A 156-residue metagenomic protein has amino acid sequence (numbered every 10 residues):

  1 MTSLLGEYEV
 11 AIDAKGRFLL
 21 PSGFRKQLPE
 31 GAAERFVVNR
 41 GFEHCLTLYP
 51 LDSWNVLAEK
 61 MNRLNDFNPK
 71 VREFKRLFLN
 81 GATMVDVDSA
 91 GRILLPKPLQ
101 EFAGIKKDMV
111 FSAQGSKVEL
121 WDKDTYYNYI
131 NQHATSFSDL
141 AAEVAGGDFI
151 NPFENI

Functional and structural regions predicted by a protein language model:
T2-L46, L51-D52: A positional/architectural concept
G16-L20, Y49, G91-L95, L99 (+1 more regions): Short, structured motif recognition centered on aromatic/hydrophobic residues
R25, W54, L99-Q100, Y126: A generic structural signal for short hydrophobic patches within well-formed alpha-helices
E30-C45, A82, G104-K123: A short beta-strand-loop micro-motif that forms or neighbors metal/cofactor- and ligand-binding patches at active-site
L46-D52, V118-H133, S138: Positively charged
L51-V85: Helix-adjacent hinge/juxtasegments
T83-K106: Beta-rich strand-turn-strand
A134-I156: Acidic/histidine-enriched, glycine/proline-rich intrinsically disordered or flexible terminal extensions
